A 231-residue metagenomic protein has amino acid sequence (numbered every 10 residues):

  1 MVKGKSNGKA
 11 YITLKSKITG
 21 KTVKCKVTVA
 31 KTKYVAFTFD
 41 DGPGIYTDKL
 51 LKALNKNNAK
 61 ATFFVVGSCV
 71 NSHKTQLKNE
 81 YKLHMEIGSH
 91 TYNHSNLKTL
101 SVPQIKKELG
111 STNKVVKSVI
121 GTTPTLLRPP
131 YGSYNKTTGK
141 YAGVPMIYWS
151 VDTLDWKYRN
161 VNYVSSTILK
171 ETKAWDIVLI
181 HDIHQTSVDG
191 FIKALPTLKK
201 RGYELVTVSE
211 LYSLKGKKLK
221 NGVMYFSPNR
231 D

Functional and structural regions predicted by a protein language model:
M1-T32: Extracytoplasmic soluble-region selector
T28-L100, Q104-S111, V115, T122: Active-site beta->alpha N-cap acidic-glycine motif
A36-F39, A61-V65, E86-T91, P124-P129 (+3 more regions): Structural recognition of the beta-strand scaffold that forms the well-ordered cores of secreted hydrolase catalytic
D41-I45, S68-N71, I87, N93-L97 (+4 more regions): Solvent-exposed loop/turn segments at secondary-structure junctions within structured extracellular/periplasmic domains
K56-N57, V70-N71, T186-D231: C-terminal domain-boundary segment and adjacent tail
L77-E80, P103-I105, N162-S165, L219-Y225: Short low-complexity, flexible loop/linker segments enriched in glycine and/or proline with clustered acidic
S95-T122, S133-A174, S187-K193: Alpha-helical scaffold elements lining the catalytic groove of polysaccharide deacetylases
